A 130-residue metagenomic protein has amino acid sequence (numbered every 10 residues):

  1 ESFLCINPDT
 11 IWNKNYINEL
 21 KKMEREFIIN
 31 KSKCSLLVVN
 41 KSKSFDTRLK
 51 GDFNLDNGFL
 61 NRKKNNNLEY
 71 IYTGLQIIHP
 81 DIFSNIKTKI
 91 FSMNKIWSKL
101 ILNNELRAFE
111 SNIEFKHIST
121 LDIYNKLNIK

Functional and structural regions predicted by a protein language model:
E1: Active-site acidic short loop of glycosyltransferases
L4, I11-W12, Y16-I28, K41-F45 (+1 more regions): Catalytic-core segments of class I nucleotidyltransferases/pyrophosphorylases that form NMP-activated intermediates
K31: Glycine-rich active-site loop/strand segments that organize a redox cofactor
C34-D52: Short beta-strand-to-loop element that shapes/binds the nucleotide-sugar donor at the catalytic cleft/hinge
